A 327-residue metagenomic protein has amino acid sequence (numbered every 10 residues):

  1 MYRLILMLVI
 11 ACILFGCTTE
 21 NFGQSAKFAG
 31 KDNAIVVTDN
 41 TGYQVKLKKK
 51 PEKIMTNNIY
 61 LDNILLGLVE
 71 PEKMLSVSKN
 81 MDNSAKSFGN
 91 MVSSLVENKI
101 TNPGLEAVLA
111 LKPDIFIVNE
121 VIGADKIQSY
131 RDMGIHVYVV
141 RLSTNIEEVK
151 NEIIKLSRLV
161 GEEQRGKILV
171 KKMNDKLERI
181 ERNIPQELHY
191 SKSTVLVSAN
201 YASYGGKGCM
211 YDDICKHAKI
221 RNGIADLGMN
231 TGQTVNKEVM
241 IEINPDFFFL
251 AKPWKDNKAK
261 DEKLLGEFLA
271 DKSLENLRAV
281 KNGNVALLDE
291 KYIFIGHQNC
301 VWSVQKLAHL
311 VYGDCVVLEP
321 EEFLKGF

Functional and structural regions predicted by a protein language model:
Y2-L8: Sec-dependent signal peptide recognition, specifically the positively charged N-region followed immediately by
I13-G16: C-terminal motif of bacterial Sec signal peptides marking the signal peptidase cleavage site
T18-N21: Bacterial signal peptide processing site
A34, Q44, D125-S203, I224-A225 (+1 more regions): Extracytoplasmic substrate-binding proteins
N40-G42, S94-E106, S143, G228-K237: Short helix-initiation/N-cap motifs at beta->coil->alpha
T56-A110, I115-E120, G223: A short, structured surface patch at a secondary-structure boundary
N83, K207-G232: Alpha-helical, coiled-coil/dimerization segments enriched in small aliphatic residues
P103-P113, D132, T234-N244: Short helices/loops that flank or line small-molecule/ion binding pockets
